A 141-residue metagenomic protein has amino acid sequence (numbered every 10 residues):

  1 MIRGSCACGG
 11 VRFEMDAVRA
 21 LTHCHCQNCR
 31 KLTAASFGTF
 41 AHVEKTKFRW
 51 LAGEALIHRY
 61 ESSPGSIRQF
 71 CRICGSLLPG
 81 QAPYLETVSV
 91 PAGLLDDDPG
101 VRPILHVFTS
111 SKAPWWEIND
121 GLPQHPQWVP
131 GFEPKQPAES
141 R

Functional and structural regions predicted by a protein language model:
M1-R141: A short Gly-Trp-Pro
